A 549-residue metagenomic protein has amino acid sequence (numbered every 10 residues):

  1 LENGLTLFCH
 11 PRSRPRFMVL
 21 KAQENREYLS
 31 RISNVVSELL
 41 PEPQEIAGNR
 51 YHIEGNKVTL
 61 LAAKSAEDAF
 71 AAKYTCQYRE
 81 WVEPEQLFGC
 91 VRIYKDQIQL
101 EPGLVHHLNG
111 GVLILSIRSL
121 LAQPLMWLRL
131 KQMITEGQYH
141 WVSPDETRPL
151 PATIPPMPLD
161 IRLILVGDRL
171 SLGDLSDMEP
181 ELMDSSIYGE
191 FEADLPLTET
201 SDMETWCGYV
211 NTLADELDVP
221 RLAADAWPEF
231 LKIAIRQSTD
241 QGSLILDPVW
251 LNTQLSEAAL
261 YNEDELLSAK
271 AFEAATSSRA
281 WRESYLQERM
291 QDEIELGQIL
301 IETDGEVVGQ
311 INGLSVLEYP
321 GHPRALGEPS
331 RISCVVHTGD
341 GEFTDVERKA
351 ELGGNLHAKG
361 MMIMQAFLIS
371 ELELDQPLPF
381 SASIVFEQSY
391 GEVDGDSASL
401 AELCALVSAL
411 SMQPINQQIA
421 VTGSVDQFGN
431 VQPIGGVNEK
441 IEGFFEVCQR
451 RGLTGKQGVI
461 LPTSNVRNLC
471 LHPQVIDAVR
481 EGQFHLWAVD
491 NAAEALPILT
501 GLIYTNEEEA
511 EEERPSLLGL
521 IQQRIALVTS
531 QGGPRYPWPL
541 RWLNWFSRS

Functional and structural regions predicted by a protein language model:
L1-S176, Y188-E199, G208-E273, S278-S330 (+2 more regions): Conserved ASCE/P-loop NTPase catalytic core
P102, I114-P124, L128-L130, H140-L150 (+4 more regions): Peripheral, non-AAA+ core regions of ATP-driven protein-machinery
L104-H107, E179-E181, R324-A325, L374-P377 (+1 more regions): Short glycine/proline-enriched loop/turn "hinge" motifs that connect secondary-structure elements and lie
L159, D184, R480-F484: A short helix-to-beta-strand connector/capping loop
S171-S185, H472-A478: Short regulatory helix/loop adjacent to the ATP-binding pocket of P-loop NTPases
S333: Short, surface-exposed charged micro-motifs
